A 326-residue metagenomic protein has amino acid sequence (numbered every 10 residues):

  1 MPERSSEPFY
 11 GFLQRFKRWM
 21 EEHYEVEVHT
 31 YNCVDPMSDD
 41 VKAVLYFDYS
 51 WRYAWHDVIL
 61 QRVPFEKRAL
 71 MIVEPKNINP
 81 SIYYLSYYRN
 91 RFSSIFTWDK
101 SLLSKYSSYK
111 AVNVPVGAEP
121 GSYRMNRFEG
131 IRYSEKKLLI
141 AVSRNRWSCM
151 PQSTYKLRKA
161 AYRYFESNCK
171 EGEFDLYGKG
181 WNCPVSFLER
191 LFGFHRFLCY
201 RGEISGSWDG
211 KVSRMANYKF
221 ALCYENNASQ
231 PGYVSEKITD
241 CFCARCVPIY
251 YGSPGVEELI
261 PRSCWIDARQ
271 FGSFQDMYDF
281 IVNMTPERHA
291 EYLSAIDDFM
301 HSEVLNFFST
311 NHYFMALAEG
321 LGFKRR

Functional and structural regions predicted by a protein language model:
M1-Y53, V58-I72, K76, Y83-N145 (+2 more regions): Pol beta-like nucleotidyltransferase catalytic core
